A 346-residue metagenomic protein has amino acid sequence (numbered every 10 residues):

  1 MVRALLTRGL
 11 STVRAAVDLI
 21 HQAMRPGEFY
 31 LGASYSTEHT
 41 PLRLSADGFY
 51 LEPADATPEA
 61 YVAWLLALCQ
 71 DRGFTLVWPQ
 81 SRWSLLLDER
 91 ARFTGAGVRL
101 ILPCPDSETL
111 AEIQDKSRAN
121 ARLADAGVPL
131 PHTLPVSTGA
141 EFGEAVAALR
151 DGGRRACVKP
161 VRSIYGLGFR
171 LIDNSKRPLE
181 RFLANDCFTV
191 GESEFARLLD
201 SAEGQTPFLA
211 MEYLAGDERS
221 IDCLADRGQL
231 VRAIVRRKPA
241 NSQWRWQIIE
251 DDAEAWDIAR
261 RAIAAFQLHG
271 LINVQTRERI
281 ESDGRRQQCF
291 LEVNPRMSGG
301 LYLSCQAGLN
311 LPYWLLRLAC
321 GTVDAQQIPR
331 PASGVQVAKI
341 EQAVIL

Functional and structural regions predicted by a protein language model:
M1-D106: ATP-binding N-terminal substructure of ATP-dependent carboxylate-amine bond-forming enzymes
M1-L5, R155, L209: Residues that mark the start of a beta-strand
P58-E59, G139, D252: A conditional alpha-helix N-cap/helix-loop micro-motif detector
R72, P239-S242, D251-L346: ATP-dependent carboxylate activation and anion-phosphoryl transfer catalytic cores that bind Mg-ATP to form
L110-F208, R227: Active-site nucleotide/adenylate-binding loops and adjacent lid/helix of ATP-dependent enzymes
F182-R260, F266, R277-E281, Q288-C289: Phosphate-binding site of ATP-dependent enzymes
